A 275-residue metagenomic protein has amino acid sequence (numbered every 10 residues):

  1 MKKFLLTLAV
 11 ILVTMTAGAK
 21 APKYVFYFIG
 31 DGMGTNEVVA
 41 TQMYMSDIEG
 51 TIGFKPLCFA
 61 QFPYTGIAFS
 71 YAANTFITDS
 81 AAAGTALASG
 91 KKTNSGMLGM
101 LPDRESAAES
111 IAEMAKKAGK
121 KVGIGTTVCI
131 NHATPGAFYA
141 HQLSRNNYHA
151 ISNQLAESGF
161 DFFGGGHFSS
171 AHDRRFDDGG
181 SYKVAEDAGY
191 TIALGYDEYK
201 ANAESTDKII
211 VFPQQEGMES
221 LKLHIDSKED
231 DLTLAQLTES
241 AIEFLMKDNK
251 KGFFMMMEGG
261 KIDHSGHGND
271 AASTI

Functional and structural regions predicted by a protein language model:
M1-F4: Positively charged n-region of N-terminal signal peptides that target proteins for export
L6-G18: Hydrophobic h-region of N-terminal signal peptides that target proteins for export in Gram-negative bacteria
K20-A203, D207-K208, Q215: N-terminal catalytic scaffold of extracellular/periplasmic and nuclease hydrolases that process anionic headgroups
L101, E105, K117, A235-Q236 (+4 more regions): C-terminal non-catalytic regions of proteins with extracellular/luminal or membrane-system context
E109, L223-H224, D230-L234, E243 (+1 more regions): Cysteine endopeptidase catalytic domains of the caspase/legumain-like
A133-Y139, Q215-D226, N249-I275: Active-site His/acidic residue clusters
S144, D230-T238, S273: Phosphate/oxyanion-binding active-site loops and adjacent basic polyanion-contact surfaces
G195, Y199-F212, L237-G260: Active-site regions of oxyanion-processing enzymes, predominantly non-cytosolic
